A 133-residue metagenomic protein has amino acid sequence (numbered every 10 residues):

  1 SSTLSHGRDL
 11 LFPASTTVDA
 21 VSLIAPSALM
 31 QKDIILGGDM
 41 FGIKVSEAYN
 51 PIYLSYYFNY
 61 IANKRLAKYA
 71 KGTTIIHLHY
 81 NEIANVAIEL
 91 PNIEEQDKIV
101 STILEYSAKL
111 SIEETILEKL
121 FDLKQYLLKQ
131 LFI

Functional and structural regions predicted by a protein language model:
S1-N59: A short beta-sheet element
A25-P26, I76, T115: Extracytoplasmic/periplasmic beta-strand context in beta-sandwich domains, especially the cupredoxin/COX2 CuA-binding
P26-S27, K68-G72: Short amphipathic beta-strand starts and helix->beta connectors
D33-F41, K71-E94: A short glycine-rich beta-alpha junction/loop motif
Y60-I61, T73, Y106: Alpha-helix boundary/capping residues
N63-A67: Right-handed beta-helix
N85-I133: Amphipathic alpha-helical coiled-coil/heptad-repeat segments
